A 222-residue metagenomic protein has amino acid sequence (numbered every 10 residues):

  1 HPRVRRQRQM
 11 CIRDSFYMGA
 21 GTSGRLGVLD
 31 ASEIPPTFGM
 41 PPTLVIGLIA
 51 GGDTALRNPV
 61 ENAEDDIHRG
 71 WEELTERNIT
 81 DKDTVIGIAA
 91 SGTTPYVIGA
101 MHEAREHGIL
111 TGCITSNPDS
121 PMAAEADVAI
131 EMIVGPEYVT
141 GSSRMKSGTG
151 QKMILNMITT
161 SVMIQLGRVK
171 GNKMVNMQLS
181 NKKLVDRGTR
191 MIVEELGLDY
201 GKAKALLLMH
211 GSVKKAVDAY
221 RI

Functional and structural regions predicted by a protein language model:
H1-R8, I12: Single conserved hydrophobic/aromatic residue that forms the stacking wall/gate of nucleotide- or nucleobase-binding
R6, I46, W71, I98 (+5 more regions): Predominant activation on well-ordered alpha-helical scaffold segments within soluble catalytic domains
I12, A63, I67, T94-V97 (+8 more regions): Generic structural signal for well-ordered, non-membrane alpha-helical segments in soluble metabolic enzymes
F16-M153, V162-L166: Glycine-rich phosphate-binding loops that contact phosphosugars or nucleotide phosphates
V162-I222: Short, amphipathic alpha-helical interaction segments embedded in low-complexity terminal/linker regions of eukaryotic
